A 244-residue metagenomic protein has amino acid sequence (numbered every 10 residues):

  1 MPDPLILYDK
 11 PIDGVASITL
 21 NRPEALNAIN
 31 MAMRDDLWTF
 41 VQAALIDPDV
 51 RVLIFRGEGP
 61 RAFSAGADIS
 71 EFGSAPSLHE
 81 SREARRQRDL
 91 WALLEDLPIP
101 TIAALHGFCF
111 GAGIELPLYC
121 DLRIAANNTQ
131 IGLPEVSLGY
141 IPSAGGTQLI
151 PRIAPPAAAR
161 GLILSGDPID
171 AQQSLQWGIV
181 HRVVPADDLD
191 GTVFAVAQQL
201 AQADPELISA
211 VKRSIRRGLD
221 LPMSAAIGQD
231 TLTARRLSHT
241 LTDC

Functional and structural regions predicted by a protein language model:
M1-D13, I46-D47, P60, G166-Q172 (+3 more regions): C-terminal alpha-helix plus adjacent terminal tail
M1-R56, A92: Conserved CoA-thioester-binding segment of acyl-CoA-metabolizing enzymes
I18, R22, L37, F55 (+5 more regions): Terminal peptide-recognition signature
A32, D36, R86, L93 (+3 more regions): Charged catalytic carboxylate motif
G57-L93, C109, P222: Glycine- (often His-adjacent) and acidic-residue-rich active-site loop that binds/positions the CoA thioester
I69, Q87, T147, P156-A159 (+3 more regions): A general structural signal for well-ordered alpha-helical segments in protein cores
A92-P205: Crotonase-fold acyl-CoA enzyme core
